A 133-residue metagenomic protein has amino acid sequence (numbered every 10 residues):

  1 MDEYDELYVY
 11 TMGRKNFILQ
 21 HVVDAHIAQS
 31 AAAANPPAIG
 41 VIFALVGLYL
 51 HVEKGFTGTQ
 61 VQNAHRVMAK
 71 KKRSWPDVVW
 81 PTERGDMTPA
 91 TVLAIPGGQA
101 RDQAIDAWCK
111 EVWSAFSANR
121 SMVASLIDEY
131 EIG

Functional and structural regions predicted by a protein language model:
D2-G133: Intrinsically disordered, low-complexity linkers and terminal regions that flank or interleave Cys/His-based
